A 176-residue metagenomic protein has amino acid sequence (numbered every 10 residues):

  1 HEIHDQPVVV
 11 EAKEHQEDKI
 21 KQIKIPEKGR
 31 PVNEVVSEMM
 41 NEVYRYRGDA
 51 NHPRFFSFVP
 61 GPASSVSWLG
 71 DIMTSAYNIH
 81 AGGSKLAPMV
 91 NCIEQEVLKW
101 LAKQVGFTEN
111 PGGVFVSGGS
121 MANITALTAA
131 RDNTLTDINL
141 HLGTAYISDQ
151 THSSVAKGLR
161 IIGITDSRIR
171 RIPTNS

Functional and structural regions predicted by a protein language model:
H1-N110: N-terminal entrance/gating region of PLP-dependent enzymes' catalytic architecture
R30, R45-R47, R54, R131 (+2 more regions): Arginine residue identity/basic-tract feature
Y77-K85, F107-V114, L140-L142, S167-P173: Glycine- and acidic
P88, T134-T136, D166-S167: Alpha-helix boundary/interfacial micro-motifs
E94, L98-K99, N110-N139, V155-L159: Conserved beta-loop-alpha segment that forms the PLP phosphate-binding cup at the N-terminus of a helix
Q104, N133, I162: Change "in soluble alpha/beta enzymes" to "in soluble alpha/beta proteins
S117-S120, N139-S176: PLP-dependent aminotransferase-class I/II
